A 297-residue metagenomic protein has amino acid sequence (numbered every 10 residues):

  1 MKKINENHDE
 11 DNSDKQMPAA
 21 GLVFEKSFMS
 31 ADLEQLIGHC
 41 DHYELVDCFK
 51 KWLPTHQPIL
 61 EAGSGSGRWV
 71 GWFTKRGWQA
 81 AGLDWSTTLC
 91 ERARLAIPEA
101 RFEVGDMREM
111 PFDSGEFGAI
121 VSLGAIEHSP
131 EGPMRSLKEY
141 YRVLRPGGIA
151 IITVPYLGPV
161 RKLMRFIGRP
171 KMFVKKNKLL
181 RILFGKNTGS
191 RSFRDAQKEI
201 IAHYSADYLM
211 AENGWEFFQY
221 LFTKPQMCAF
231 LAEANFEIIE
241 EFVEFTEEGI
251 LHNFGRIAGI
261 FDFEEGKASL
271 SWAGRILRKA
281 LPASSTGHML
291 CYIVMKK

Functional and structural regions predicted by a protein language model:
M1-R108, L123, G287-L290: Conserved N-terminal segment of class I S-adenosyl-L-methionine
P58, G148-I149: Short glycine-centered segments of the SAM/dcSAM-binding site in methyltransferase folds
A80, A150-I151: A short hydrophobic/small-residue beta-strand
R108-I120: A short acidic, Gly/Pro-enriched loop at the edge of an enzyme's catalytic core that lines a small-molecule cofactor
A119-G132: A short SAM/SAH-binding and catalytic strip from SAM-dependent methyltransferases
M134-P146: A short glycine-rich, Lys/Arg-flanked "PGG" loop and its adjoining helix->strand segment in the class I
I151-Q197: Conserved class I S-adenosyl-L-methionine
F184-E233, I239-K297: A C-terminal cap/extension of S-adenosyl-L-methionine-dependent methyltransferases that defines the acceptor-substrate
